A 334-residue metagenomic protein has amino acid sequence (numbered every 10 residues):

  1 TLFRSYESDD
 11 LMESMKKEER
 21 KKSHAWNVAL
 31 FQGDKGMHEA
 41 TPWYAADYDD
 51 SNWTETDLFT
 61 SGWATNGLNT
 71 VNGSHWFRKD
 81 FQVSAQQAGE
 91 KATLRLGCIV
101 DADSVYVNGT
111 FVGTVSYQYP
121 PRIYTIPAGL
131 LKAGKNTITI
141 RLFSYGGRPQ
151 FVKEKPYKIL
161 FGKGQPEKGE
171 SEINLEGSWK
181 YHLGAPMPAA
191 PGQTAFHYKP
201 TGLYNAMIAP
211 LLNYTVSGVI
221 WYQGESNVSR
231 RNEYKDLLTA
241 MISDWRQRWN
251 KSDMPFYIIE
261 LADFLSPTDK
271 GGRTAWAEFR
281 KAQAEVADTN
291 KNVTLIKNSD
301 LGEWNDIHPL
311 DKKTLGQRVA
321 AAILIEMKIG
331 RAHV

Functional and structural regions predicted by a protein language model:
T1-L2, A332: Short, small-residue-biased leader/transition segments that mark boundaries at the very start of proteins
F3-T65, L130-N205: An acidic-aromatic loop/edge-strand motif
K22-L58, F279-R331: Catalytic cores of secreted or luminal carbohydrate-active enzymes
W43-A45, W53, G73, F81-G109 (+1 more regions): Aromatic-lined ligand-binding clefts that engage carbohydrates, nucleic acids, or primary amines
S61-G67, V100, S104-Y124: Solvent-exposed beta-strand/loop surfaces of large extracellular or lumenal domains
V71-S84, R122-Y124, N205: Short beta-strands within extracellular/lumenal beta-sheet-rich domains
R122, H197-P210, D236-D244, T274-A284: Alpha-helical scaffolding within the catalytic cores of extracellular/periplasmic polymer-degrading hydrolases
K135, Y214-G218, K251-Y257, D288-L295: Loop/turn elements at helix/coil->beta-strand transitions in domains of secreted/extracellular proteins
